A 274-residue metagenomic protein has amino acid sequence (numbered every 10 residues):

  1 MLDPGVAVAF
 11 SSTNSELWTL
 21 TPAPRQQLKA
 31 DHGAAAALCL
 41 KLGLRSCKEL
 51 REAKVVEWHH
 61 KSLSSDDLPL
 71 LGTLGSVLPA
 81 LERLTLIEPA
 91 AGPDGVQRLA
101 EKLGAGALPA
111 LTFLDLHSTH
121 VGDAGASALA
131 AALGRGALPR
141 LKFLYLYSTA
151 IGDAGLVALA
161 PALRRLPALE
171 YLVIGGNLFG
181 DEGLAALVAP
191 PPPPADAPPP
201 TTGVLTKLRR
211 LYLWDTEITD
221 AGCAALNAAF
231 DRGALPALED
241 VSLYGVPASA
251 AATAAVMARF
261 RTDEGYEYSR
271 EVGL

Functional and structural regions predicted by a protein language model:
M1-L274: Leucine-rich tandem repeat or coiled-coil scaffolds
